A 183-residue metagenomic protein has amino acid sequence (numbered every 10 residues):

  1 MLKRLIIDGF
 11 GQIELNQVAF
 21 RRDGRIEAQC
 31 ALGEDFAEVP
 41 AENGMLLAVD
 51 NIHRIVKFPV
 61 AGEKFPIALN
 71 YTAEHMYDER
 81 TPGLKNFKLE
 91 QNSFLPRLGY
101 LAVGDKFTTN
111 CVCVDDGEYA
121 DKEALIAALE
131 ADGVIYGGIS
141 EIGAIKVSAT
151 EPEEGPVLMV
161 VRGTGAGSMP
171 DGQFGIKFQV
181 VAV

Functional and structural regions predicted by a protein language model:
M1-V183: Surface-exposed, low-hydrophobicity beta-strand/loop segments enriched in small/polar/acidic residues
